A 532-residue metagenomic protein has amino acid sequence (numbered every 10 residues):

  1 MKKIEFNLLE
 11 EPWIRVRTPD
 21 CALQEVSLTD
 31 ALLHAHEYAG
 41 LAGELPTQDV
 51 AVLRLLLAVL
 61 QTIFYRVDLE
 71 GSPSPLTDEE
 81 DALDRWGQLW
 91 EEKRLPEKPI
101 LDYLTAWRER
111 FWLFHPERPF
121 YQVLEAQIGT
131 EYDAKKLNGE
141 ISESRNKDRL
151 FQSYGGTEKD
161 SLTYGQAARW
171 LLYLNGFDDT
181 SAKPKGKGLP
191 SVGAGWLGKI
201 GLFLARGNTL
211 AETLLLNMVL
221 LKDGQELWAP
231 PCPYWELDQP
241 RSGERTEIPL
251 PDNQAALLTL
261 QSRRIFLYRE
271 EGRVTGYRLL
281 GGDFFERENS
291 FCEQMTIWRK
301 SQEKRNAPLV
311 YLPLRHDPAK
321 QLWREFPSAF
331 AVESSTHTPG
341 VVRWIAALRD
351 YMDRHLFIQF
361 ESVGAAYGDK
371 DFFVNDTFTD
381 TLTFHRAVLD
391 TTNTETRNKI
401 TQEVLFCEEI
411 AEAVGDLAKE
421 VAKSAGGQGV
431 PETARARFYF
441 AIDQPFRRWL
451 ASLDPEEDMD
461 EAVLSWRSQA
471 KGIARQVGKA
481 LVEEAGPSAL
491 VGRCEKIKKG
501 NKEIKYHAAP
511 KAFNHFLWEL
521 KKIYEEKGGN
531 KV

Functional and structural regions predicted by a protein language model:
M1-N146, Y173, D178-V532: Extended alpha-helical scaffolding segments
F151-S153: Beta-strand elements of modular eukaryotic interaction domains
K159-L162, R264: The −1 position to Zn-ligating cysteines in a subset of zinc-ribbon hairpins
Y164-A167: Cys/His-coordinated zinc-binding microdomains
